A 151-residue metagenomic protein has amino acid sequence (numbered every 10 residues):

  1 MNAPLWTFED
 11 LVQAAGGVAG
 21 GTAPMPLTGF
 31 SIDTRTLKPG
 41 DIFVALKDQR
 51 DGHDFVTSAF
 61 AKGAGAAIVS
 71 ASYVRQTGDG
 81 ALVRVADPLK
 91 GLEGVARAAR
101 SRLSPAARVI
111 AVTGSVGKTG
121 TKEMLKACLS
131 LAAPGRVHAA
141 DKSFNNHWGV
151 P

Functional and structural regions predicted by a protein language model:
M1-G94, A98: N-terminal leader/targeting and accessory segments in enzymes
G91-P151: Phosphate-binding loop of NTP-binding sites
